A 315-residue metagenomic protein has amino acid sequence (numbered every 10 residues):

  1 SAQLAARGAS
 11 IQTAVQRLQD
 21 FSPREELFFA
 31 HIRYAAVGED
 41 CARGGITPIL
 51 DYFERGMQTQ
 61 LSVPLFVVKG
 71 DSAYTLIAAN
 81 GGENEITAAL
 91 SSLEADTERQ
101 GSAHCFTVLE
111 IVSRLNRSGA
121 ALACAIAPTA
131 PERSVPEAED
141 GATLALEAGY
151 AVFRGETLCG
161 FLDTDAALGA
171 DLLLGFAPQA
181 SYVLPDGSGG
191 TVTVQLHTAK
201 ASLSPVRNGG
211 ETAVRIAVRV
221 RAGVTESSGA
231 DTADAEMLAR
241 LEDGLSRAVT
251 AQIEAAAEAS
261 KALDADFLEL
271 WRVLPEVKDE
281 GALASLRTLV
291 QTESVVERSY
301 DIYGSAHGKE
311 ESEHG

Functional and structural regions predicted by a protein language model:
S1-G315: Membrane-proximal alpha-helical signals and transmembrane carboxylates
